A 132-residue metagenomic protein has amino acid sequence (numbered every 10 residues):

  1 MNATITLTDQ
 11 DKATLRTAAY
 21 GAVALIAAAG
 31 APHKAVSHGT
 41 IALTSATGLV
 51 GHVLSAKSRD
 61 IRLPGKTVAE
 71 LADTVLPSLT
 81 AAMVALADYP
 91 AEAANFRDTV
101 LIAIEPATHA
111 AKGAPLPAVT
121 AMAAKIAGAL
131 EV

Functional and structural regions predicted by a protein language model:
N2-E131: Amphipathic alpha-helical interaction segments
